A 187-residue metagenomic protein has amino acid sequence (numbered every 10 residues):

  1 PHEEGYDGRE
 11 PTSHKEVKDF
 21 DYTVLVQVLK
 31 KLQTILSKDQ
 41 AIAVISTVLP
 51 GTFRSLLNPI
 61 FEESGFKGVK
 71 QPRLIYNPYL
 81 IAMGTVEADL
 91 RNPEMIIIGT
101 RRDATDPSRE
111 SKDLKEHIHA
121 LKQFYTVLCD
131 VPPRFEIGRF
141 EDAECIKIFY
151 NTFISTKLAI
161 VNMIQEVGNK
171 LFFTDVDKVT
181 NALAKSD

Functional and structural regions predicted by a protein language model:
P1-H2, R101: Flexible loop residues that form catalytic and substrate-binding hotspots at small-molecule/glycan-binding clefts
H2-M83: Rossmann-like NAD(P)(H) cofactor-binding subdomain of soluble oxidoreductases
L57-N77, I81-D187: Internal alpha-helical scaffold of NAD(P)-dependent oxidoreductase catalytic cores
